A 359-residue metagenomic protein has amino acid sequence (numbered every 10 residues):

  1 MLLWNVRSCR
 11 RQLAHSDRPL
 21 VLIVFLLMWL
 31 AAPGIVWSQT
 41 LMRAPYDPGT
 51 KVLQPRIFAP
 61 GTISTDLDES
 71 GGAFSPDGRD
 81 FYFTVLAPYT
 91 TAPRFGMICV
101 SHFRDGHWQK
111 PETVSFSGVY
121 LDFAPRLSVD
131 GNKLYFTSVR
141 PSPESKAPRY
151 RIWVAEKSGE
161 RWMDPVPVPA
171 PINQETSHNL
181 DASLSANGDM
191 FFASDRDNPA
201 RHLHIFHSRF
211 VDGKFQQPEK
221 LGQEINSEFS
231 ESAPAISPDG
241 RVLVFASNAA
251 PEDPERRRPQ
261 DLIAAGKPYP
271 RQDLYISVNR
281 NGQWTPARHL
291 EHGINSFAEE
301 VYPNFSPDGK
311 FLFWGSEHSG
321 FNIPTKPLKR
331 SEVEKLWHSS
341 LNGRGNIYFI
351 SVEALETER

Functional and structural regions predicted by a protein language model:
M1-R18: N-terminal secretory signal peptides that target proteins for export/translocation
S8, S16, P33-G34, K157: Short stretches within intrinsically disordered, low-complexity N-terminal or propeptide regions
C9-Q12, V36, H204: Intrinsic low-complexity/disordered segments
H15, L27, R43-P45: Short beta-strand/loop turn elements enriched in aromatics
S16-R18, L30-A31, F58: Compositionally biased, low-complexity intrinsically disordered regions
V21-G34: Bacterial N-terminal signal peptides
Q39-R359: Short, conserved micro-motifs composed of acidic
